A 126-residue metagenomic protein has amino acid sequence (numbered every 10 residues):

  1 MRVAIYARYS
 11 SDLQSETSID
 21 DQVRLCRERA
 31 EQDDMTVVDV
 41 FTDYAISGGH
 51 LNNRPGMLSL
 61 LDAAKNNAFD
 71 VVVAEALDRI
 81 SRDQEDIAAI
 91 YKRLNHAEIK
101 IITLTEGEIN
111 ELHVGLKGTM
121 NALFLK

Functional and structural regions predicted by a protein language model:
M1-K126: Short, structured surface patches at the beginning of a domain
